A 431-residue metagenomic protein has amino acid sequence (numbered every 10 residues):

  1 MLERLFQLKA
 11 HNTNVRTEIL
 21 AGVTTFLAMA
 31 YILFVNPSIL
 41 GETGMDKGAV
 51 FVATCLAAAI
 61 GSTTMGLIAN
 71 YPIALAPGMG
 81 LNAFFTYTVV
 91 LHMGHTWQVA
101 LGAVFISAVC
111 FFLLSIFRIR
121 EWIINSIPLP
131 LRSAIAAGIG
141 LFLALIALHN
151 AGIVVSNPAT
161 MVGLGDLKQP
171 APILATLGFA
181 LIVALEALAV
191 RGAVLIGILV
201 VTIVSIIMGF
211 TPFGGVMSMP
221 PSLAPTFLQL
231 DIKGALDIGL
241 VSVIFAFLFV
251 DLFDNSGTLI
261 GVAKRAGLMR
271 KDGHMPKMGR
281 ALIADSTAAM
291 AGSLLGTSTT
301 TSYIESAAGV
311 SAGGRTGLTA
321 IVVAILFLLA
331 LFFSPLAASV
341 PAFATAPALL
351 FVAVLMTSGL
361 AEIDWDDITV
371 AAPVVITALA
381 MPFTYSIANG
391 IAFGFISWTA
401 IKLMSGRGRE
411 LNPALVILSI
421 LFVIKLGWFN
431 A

Functional and structural regions predicted by a protein language model:
M1-A49, V162-G165, L195-G279, I420-I424: Helix-loop-helix hairpins and the membrane-proximal interhelical loops of multi-pass alpha-helical transport proteins
L2-N36, A57, G78-A136, K264-L360: Helix-loop-helix junctions within the multi-pass membrane cores of secondary transporters/permeases
I19, I39, I123, G192 (+3 more regions): Residue-level signature of catalytic and energy-coupling elements of molecular machines, predominantly ATP/GTP-dependent
V23-A30, I60-T63, L67, L148 (+3 more regions): Hydrophobic/aromatic residues within the transmembrane alpha-helices of Major Facilitator Superfamily
S38-V50, T88-V99, I238-V241, P341 (+1 more regions): Helix-coil boundary and interhelical linker segments in multi-pass alpha-helical membrane proteins
G44-T63: Loop-to-helix transition at the N-terminal end of transmembrane alpha-helices
A58-M79, C110: Juxtamembrane transmembrane-helix boundary signature
M93-I207, T211, I321-A431: Membrane-embedded alpha-helical modules
